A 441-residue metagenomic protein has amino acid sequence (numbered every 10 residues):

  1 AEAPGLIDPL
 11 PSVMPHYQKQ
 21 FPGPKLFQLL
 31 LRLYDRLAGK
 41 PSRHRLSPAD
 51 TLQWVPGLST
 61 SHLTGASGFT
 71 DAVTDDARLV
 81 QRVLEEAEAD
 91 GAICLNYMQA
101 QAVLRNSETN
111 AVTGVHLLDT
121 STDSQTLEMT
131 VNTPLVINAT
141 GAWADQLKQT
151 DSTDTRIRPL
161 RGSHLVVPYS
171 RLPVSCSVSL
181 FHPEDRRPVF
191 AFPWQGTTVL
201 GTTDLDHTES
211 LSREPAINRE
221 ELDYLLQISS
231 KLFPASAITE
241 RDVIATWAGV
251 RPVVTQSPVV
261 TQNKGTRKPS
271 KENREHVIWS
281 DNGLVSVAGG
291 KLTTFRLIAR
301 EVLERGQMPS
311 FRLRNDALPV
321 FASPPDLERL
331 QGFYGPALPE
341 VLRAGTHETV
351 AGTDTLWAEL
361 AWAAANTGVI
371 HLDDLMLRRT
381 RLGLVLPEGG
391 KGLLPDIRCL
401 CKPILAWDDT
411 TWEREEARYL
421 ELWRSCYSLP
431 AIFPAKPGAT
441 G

Functional and structural regions predicted by a protein language model:
A1-W54: Dinucleotide-binding Rossmann-like beta1-alpha1 core, especially the glycine-rich loop that anchors the ADP
L52-D90, C94, G114-H116, D123 (+2 more regions): Helix-loop-beta segment of a Rossmann-like dinucleotide-binding subdomain
E86, Q146-Q149, D154-L200, L205-W407: C-terminal catalytic lobe of FAD-dependent flavoproteins
N96-T113: A conserved short coil-to-beta-strand element within the FAD-binding core of flavoproteins
S107-T109, D119-T126, T255-G265, G438: Intrinsically disordered, low-complexity terminal tails and inter-domain linkers enriched for S/T/G/P/D/E
S124-L135: Core beta-strand elements of the Rossmann-like FAD/NAD(P) dinucleotide-binding domain in flavoenzyme oxidoreductases
T140-G141: Glycine-rich, N-terminal phosphate-binding loop of Rossmann-like dinucleotide-binding domains
G390-G441: Amphipathic terminal alpha-helices
